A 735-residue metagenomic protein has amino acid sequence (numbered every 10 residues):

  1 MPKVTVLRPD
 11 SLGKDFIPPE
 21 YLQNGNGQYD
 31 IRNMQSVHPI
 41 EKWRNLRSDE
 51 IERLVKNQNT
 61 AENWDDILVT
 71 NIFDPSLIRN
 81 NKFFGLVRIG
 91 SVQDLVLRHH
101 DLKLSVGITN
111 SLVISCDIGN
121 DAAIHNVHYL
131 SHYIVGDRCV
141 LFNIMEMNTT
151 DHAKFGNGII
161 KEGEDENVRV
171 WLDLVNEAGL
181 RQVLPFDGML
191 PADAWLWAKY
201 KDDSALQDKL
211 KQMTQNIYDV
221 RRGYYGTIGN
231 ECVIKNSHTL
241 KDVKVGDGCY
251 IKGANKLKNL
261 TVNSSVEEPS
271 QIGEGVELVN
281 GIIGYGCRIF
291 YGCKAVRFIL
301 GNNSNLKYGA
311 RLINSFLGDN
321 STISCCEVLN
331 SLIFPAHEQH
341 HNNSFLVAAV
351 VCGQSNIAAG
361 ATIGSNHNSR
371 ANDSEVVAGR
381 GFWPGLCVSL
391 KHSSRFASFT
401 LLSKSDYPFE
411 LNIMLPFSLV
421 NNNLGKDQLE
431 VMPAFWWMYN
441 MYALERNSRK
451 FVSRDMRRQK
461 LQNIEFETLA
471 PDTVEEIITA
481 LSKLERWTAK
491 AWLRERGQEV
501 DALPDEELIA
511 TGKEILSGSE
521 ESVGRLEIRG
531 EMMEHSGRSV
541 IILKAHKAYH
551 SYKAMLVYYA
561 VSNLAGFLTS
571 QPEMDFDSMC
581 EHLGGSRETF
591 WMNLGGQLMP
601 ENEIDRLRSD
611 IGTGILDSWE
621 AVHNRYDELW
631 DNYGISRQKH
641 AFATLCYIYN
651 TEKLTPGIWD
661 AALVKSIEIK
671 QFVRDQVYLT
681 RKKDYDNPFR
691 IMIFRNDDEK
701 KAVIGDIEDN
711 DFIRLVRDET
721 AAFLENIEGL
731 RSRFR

Functional and structural regions predicted by a protein language model:
P2-I17, G25, N71-I78, K82-V92 (+5 more regions): Glycine-rich hexapeptide-repeat left-handed beta-helix
K3-F16, E20-V92, I228, C232-I234: N-terminal segments that cap or nucleate solenoid repeat domains
K82-F83, G107-T109, V113-D117, A123-K211 (+6 more regions): Phosphate-/polyanion-interacting regions in eukaryotic proteins
I217-R221, V233: Short acidic-aromatic active-site loops that bind/stabilize oxyanions
I228, C232-I251, K256-P269, G275: Core alpha-helical transmembrane segments of integral membrane proteins
N423-R735: Long, compositionally biased intrinsically disordered regions
